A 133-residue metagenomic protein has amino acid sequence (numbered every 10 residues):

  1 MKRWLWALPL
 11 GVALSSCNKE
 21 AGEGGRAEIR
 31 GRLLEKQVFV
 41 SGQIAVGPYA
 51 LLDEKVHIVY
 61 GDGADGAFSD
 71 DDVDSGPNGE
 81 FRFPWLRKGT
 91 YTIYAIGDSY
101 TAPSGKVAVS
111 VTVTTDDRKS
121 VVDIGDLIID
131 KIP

Functional and structural regions predicted by a protein language model:
K2-A7: Sec-dependent signal peptide recognition, specifically the positively charged N-region followed immediately by
A13-S16: C-terminal motif of bacterial Sec signal peptides marking the signal peptidase cleavage site
A27-K36, G42: A short, amphipathic beta-strand motif
G47-D72: Short amphipathic beta-strand segments in non-cytosolic proteins
D74-W85: Short, surface-exposed beta-strand/beta-hairpin micro-motifs centered on an aromatic residue
G89-I93: A short tyrosine-centered beta-strand micro-motif
D98-G125: Structured interaction patches on ligand/partner-binding surfaces of diverse proteins
